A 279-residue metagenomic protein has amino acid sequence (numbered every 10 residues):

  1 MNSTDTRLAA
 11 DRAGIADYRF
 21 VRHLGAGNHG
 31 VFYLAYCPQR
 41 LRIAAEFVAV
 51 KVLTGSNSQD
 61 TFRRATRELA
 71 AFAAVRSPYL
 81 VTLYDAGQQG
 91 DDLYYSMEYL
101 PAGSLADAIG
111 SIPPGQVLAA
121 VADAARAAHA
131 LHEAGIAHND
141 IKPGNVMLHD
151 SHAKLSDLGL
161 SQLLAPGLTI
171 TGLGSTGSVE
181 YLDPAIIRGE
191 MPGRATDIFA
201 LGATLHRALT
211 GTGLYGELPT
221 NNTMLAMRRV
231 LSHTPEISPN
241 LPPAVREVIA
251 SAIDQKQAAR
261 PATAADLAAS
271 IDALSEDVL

Functional and structural regions predicted by a protein language model:
V21-N28, F32: Protein kinase glycine-rich loop
T54-A74: AlphaC helix of the eukaryotic protein kinase fold
A86: Activation-segment/catalytic-loop signature of the eukaryotic protein kinase fold
G90-S104, A108: Conserved short submotifs of the Hanks-type protein kinase catalytic core that shape the nucleotide-binding pocket
A120-V121: Activation segment signature within eukaryotic-like protein kinase domains
A125-I136: Protein kinase catalytic-loop region centered on the HRD/HxD motif
